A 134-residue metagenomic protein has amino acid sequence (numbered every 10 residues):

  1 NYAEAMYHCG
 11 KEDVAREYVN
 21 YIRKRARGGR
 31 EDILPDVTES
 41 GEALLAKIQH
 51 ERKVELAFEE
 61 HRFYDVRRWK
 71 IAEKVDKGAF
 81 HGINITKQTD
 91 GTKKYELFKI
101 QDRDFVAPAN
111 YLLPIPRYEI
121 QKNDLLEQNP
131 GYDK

Functional and structural regions predicted by a protein language model:
N1-K134: Acidic/polar-rich alpha-helix caps and helix-coil junctions
